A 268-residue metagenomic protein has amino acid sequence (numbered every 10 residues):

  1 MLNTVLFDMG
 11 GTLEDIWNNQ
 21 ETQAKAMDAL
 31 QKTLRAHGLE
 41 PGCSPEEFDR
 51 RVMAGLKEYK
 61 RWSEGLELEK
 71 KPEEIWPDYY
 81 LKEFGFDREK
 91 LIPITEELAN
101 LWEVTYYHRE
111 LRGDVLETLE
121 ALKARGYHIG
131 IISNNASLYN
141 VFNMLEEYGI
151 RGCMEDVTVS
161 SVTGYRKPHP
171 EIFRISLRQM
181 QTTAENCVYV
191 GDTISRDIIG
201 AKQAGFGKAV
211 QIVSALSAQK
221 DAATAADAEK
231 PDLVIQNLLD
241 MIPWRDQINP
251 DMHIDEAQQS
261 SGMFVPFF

Functional and structural regions predicted by a protein language model:
M1-R50: Active-site neighborhood of HAD-like aspartate-dependent phosphohydrolases
M1-V5, W17, H37-C43, L116 (+2 more regions): Asp-based, Mg2+/Mn2+-dependent phosphohydrolase catalytic module
L13, W17, L34, G38 (+3 more regions): Short amphipathic alpha-helical interaction patches enriched in hydrophobic/aromatic residues with interspersed Lys/Arg
N18, E64, L68, Y107-E110 (+2 more regions): Conserved aromatic-histidine-acidic binding/catalytic patches
E21-A24, R109, P170: Non-membrane alpha-helical structural segments and their capping/turn regions in soluble enzymes
T22-Q31, L68-Y79, N135-A136: Short acidic alpha-helix initiation/capping motifs at coil-to-helix transition points, especially at protein N-termini
P45-A99: A metal-dependent, Asp-based hydrolase signature
E67-E74, K90-P93, N100-I129: Short, acidic loop-to-helix structural element flanking the phosphoryl-transfer center in phosphate-processing enzymes
